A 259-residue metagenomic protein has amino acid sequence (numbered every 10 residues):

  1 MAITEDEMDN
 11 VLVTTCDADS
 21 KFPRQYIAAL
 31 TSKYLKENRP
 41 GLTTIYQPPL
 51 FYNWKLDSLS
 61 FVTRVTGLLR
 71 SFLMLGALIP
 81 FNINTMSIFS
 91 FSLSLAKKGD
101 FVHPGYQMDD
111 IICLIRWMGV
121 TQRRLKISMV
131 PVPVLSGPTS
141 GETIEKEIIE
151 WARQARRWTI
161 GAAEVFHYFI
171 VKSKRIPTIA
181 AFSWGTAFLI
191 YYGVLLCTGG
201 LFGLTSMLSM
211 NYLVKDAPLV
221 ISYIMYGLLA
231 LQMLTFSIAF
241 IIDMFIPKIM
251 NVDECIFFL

Functional and structural regions predicted by a protein language model:
M1-E7, R24-Q107, M118-T121, V134 (+1 more regions): Long helical/loop segments within the catalytic core of UDP-sugar-dependent glycosyltransferases, especially the large
E7-K21: Short beta-strand-to-loop acidic/aromatic patch adjacent to the donor-nucleotide binding site
T14, T44-Y46, S128: Hydrophobic/aromatic beta-strand patches that form the interior of the parallel beta-sheet core in alpha/beta enzyme
C16-D17, F91, P131-V132: Short loop/turn segments at strand-loop or loop-helix junctions that form parts of catalytic or ligand-binding pockets
A18-F22, S87-I88, A180-I190, Y226 (+1 more regions): Secondary-structure capping and boundary motifs in well-ordered enzyme cores
Y106, R116, L228-Q232: Transmembrane helix-bundle signature of multi-pass membrane transporters/permeases
I112, M118-V194, M207-L213: C-terminal catalytic/acceptor-binding lobe
F188-L259: Membrane-embedded multi-pass helical conduit in multi-pass membrane proteins, especially envelope-biosynthetic
